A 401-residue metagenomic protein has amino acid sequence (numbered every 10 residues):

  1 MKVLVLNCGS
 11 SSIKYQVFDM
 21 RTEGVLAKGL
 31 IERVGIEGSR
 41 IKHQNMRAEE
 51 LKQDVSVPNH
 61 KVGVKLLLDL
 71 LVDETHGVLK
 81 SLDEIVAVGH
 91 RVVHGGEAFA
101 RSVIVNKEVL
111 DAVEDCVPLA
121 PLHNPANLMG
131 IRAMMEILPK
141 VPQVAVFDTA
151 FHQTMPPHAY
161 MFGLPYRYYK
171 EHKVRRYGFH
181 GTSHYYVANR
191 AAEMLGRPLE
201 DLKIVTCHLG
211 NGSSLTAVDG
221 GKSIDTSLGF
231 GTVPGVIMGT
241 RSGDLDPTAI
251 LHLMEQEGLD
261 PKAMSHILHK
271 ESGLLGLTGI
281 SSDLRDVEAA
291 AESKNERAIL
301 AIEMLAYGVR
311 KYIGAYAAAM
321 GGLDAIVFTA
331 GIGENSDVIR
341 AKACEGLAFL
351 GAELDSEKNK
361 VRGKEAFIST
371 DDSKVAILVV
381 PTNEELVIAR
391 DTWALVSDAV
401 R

Functional and structural regions predicted by a protein language model:
M1-G96: N-terminal glycine/serine-rich phosphate-binding loop of ATP-dependent small-molecule kinases, especially carbohydrate
G9, H90-V93, L209, L323 (+1 more regions): Glycine-rich beta-strand-to-loop/alpha-helix junction loops that act as flexible
L70-V86, E193-P198, I313-D324: Phosphate/pyrophosphate-binding loops at sites that engage ATP/ADP/AMP, CoA/4′-phosphopantetheine, polyphosphate
L71-H123, V144, A150-A159: Short beta-strand-loop/turn "lid" adjacent to the catalytic site in phosphate-handling enzymes
F151-Q256: Glycine-rich phosphate-binding loop of actin/hexokinase-like ATP-binding domains
D219, I224-D260, H266, A330-V361: Catalytic phosphate/nucleotide-handling subdomain of diverse soluble enzymes
H266, G273-L277, L284-A319: Adenine-nucleotide phosphate-binding core of ATP-dependent small-molecule kinases
I299, E303-A319, L323, G333-R401: Internal helix-turn-beta structural module
